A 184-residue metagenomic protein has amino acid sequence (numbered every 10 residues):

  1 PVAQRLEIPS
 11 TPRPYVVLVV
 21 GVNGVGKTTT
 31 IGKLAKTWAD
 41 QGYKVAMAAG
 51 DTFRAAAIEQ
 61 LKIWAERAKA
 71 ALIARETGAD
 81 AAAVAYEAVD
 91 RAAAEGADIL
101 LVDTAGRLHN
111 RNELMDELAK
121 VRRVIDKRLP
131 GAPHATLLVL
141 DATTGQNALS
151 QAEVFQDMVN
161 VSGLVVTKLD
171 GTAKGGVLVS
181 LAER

Functional and structural regions predicted by a protein language model:
P1-G50, A57-G78, A82-V102: Primarily NTPase-proximal linker/entry elements flanking Walker-type ATP/GTP-binding cores
E7-P9, N23, R54, H109 (+2 more regions): Generic, ordered loop/turn and secondary-structure boundary motif
K27, D51, D103, D141 (+1 more regions): Acidic active-site catalytic centers that drive phospho-/nucleotidyl reactions and related ester hydrolyses
Q60, D80-E95, H109-R184: Conserved catalytic-core segment of NTP-binding enzymes
A105-R107: Short glycine-rich anion-binding loops that position phosphate/pyrophosphate groups of nucleotides and phosphorylated
